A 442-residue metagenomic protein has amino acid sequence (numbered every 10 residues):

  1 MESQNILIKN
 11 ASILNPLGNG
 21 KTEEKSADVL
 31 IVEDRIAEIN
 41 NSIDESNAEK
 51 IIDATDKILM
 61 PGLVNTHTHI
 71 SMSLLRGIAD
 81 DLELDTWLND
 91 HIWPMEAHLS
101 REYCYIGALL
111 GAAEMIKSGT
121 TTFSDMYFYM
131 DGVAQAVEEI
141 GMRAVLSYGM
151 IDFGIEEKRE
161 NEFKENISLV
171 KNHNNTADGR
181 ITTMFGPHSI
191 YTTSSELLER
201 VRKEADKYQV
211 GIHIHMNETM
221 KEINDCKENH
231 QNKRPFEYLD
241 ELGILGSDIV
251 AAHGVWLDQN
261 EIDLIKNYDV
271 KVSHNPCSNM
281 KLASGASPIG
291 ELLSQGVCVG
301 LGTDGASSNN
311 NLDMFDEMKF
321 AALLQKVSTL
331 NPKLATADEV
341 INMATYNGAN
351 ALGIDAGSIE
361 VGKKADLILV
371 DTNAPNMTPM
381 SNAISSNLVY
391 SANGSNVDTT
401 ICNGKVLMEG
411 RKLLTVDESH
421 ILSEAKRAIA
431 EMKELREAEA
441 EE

Functional and structural regions predicted by a protein language model:
M1-N47, K57-I58: N-terminal metal-binding scaffold of metallo-dependent hydrolase/deaminase domains
L14-D28, L282-A283, A349-S385, E439: Acidic, glycine-enriched loop/beta-strand segments at the rims of small-molecule binding/catalytic pockets
G62-S73, G211-M220: Histidine-centered catalytic micro-motifs
L74-I106, I140-I155, E160, M220-D248 (+3 more regions): Active-site gating loops and adjacent loop-to-helix segments of metal-dependent hydrolytic enzymes
R76-M142, E165-T176, A425-E437: Alpha-helical scaffold segments that flank or form the walls of functional sites
G132-V255: Metal-coordinating catalytic core of metallo-dependent amide/deamination hydrolases
E241-D248, G290-A374, T378, S391-N393: His/Asp/Glu-enriched, well-ordered alpha-helical/loop segment that forms or immediately abuts the divalent-metal
K364-L422: C-terminal cap of metal-dependent C-N hydrolases
